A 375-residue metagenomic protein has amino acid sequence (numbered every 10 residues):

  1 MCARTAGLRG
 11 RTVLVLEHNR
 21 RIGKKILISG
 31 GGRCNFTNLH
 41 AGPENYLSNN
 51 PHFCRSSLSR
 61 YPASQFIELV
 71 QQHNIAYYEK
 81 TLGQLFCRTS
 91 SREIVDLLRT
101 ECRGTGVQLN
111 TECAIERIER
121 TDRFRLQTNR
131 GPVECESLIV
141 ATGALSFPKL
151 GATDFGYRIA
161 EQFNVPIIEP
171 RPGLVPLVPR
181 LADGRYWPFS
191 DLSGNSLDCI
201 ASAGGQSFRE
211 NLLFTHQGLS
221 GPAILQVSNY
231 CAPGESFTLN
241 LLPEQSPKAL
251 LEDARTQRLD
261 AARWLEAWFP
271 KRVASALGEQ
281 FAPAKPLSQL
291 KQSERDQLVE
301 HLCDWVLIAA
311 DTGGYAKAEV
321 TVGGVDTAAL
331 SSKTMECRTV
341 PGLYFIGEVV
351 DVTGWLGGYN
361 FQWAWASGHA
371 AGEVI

Functional and structural regions predicted by a protein language model:
M1-V15, W365-I375: N-terminal Rossmann-like FAD-binding beta1-loop-alpha1 element of flavoenzymes
G7-G31: Glycine-rich FAD pyrophosphate-binding loop
L14-L16, I115, V133-A152, A160-E161 (+3 more regions): Short hydrophobic core segments
R20-I22, L27-I28, F36-P43, A76 (+2 more regions): An anion/pyrophosphate-binding glycine-rich loop and adjacent beta-alpha core in soluble alpha-beta enzymes
G31-T81: Glycine-rich active-site loop/strand segments that organize a redox cofactor
R60-S137, A274: Feature captures the FAD/FMN-dependent oxidoreductase FAD-binding
T111, S275-T353: A glycine-rich dinucleotide-binding beta-alpha-beta segment and adjacent secondary-structure elements that constitute
A144-F163, C337, V352-I375: A conserved FAD-binding loop/helix module that cradles the flavin
